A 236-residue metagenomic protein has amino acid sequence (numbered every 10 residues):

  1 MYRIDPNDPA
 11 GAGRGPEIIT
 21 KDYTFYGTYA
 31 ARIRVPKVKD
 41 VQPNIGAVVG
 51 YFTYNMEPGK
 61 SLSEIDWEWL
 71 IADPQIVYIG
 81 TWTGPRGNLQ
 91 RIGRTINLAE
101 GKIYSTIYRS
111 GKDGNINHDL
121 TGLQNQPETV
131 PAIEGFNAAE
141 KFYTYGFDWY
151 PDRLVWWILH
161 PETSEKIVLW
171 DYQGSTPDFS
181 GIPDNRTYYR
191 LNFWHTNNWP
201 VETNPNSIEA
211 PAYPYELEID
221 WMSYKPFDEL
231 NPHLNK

Functional and structural regions predicted by a protein language model:
M1-K236: GH16 jelly-roll
